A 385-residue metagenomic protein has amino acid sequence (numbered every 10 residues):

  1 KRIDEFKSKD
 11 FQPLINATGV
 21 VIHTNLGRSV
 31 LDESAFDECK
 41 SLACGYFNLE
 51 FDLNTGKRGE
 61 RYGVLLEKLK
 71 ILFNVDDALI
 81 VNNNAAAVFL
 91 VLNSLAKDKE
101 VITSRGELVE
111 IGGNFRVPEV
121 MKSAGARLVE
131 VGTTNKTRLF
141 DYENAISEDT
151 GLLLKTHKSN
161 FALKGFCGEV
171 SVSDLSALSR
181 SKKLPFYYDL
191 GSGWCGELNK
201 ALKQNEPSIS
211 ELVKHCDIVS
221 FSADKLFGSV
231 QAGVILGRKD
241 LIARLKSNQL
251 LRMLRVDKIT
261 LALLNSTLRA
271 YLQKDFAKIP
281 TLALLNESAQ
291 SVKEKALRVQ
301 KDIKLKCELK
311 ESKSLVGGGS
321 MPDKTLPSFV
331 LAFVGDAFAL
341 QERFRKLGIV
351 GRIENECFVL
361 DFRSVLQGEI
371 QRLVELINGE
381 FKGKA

Functional and structural regions predicted by a protein language model:
K1-E5, D10: Long amphipathic alpha-helical segments
D10-F11, D77-A78, F221, L347-R352: A short linear hydrophobic-aromatic micro-motif
I15-G19, F227-V230, L326, R352-F358: Short Gly/Ser/Thr- and Asp/Glu-enriched loop/turn motifs at secondary-structure junctions
A17-T18, R28-N54: Glycine-rich phosphate-binding segment of PLP-dependent enzymes
H23-T24: Catalytic, metal-anchored helix/loop core of enzyme active sites in primary metabolism
G56-R269, L376: Conserved PLP-enzyme active-site core in the AAT-like
K258-L261, N265-G317: Conserved PLP-dependent catalytic core of the aminotransferase class-I/II
K293-G368: Conserved C-terminal alpha-helix-loop-beta "cap" of PLP-dependent enzymes that closes/shapes the active-site mouth
